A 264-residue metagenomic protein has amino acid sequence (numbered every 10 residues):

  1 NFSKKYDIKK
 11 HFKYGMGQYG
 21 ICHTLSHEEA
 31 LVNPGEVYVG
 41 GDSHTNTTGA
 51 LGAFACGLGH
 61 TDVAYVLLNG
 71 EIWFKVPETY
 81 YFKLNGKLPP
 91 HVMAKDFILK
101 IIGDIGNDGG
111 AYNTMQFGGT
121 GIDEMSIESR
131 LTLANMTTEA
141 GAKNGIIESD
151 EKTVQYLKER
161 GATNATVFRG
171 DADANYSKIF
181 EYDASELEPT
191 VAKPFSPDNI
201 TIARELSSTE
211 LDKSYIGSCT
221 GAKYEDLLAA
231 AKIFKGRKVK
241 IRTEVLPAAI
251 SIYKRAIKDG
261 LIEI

Functional and structural regions predicted by a protein language model:
N1-I264: Fe-S-dependent hydro-lyases/dehydratases of central metabolism
